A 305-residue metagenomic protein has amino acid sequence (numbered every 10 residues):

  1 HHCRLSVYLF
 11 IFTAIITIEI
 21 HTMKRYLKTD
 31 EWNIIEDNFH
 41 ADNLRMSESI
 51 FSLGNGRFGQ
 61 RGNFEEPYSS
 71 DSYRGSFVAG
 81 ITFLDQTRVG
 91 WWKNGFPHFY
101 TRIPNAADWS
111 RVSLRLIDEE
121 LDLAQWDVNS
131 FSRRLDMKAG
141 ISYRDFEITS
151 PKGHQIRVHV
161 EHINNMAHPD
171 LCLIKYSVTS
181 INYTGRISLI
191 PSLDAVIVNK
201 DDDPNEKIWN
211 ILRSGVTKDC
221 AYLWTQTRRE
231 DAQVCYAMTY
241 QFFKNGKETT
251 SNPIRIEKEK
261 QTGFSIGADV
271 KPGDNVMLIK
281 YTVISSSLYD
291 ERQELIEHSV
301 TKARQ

Functional and structural regions predicted by a protein language model:
S6-L9, T149: Intrinsically disordered, low-complexity segments enriched in polar/charged small residues
Y8-E19: Short, positively charged and aromatic/hydrophobic N-terminal segments
M23-Q305: Acidic/polar, glycine-enriched structural segments that form the non-catalytic walls/loops of the carbohydrate-binding
